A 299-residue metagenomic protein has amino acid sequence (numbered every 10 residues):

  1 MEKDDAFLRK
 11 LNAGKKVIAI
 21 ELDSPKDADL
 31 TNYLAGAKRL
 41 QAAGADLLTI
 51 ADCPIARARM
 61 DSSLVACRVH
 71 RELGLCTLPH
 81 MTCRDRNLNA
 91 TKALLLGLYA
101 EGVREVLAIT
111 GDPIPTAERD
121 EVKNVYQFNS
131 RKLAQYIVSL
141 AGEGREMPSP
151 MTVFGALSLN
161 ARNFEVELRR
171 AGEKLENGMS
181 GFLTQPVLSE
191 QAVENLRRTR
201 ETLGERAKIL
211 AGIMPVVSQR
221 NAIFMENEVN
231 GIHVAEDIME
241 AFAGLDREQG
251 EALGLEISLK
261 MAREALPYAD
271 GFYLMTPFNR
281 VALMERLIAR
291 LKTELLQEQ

Functional and structural regions predicted by a protein language model:
M1-I50: Conserved N-terminal beta1-alpha1 strand-loop-helix module at the mouth
E2-K10, D29-T31, A56-R68, N87-A93 (+4 more regions): Active-site-adjacent beta->alpha loops and helix N-cap segments on the catalytic face of soluble alpha/beta enzymes
K3-L8, G111, N124-E146, S158-A161 (+4 more regions): Active-site pocket-lining/capping segments in soluble small-molecule metabolic enzymes
V17-N32, T77-N89, M151-V166, F242-E256: Active-site mouth loops of central-metabolism enzymes
I18-S24, L48-I50, T77-M81, V106-A108 (+5 more regions): Hydrophobic faces of well-ordered beta-strands that scaffold small-molecule active sites in alpha/beta enzyme cores
L22-K26, D52-A56, C83-D85, T110-I114 (+4 more regions): Active-site-proximal loop/turn and secondary-structure-junction residues that shape catalytic pockets, frequently
A43, E72, E101, N177 (+1 more regions): Structural motif
G44-R84: Active-site cofactor/substrate anionic-group-binding motifs, chiefly glycine- and Lys/Arg-rich phosphate-binding loops
